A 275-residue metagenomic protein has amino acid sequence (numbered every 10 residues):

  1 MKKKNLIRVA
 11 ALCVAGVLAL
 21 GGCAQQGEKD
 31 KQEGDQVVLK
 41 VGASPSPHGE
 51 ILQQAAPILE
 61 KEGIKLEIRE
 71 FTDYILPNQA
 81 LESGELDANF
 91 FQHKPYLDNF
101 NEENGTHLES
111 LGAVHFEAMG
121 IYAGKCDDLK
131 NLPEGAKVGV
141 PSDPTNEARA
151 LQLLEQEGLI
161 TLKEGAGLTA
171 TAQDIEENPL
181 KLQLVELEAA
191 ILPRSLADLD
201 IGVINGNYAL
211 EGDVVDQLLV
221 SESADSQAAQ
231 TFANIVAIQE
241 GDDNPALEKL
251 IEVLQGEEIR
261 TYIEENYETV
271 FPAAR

Functional and structural regions predicted by a protein language model:
L20-Q36: Bacterial lipoprotein signal-peptidase II cleavage site
E33-S46, I64-E70, K137-V138: Short, well-ordered beta-strand elements
I68-Q79, G167-R194: Short helix-initiation/N-cap motifs at beta->coil->alpha
E82-Q92, A136, L159, L180-Q183 (+1 more regions): Alpha-to-beta junction loops
N99-L111, C126, D198, V203 (+1 more regions): Ligand-binding "clamshell"
L111-I160, R260: A conserved helix-loop-strand patch within extracytoplasmic ligand-binding domains of the periplasmic binding
A118-L129, F232-A246: A bilobed periplasmic-binding-protein/Venus flytrap-type ligand-binding module shared by bacterial periplasmic
N146-E155, L254-A274: Periplasmic-binding protein-like
